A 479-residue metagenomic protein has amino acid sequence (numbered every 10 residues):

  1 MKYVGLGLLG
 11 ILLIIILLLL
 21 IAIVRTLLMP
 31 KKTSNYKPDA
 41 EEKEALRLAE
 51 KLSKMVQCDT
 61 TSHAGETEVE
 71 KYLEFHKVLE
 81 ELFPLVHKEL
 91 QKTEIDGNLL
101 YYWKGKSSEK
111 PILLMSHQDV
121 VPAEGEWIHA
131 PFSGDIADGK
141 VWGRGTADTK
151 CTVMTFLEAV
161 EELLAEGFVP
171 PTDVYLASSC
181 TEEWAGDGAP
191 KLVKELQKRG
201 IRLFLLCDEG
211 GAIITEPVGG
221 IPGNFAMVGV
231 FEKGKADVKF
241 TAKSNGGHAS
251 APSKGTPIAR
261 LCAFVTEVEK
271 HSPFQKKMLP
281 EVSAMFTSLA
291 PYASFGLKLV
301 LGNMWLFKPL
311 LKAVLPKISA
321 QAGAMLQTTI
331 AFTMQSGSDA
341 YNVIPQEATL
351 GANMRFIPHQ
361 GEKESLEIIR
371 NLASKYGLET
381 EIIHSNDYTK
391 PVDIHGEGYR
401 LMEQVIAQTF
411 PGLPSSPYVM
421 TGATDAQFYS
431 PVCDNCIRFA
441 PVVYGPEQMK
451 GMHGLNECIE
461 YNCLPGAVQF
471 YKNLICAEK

Functional and structural regions predicted by a protein language model:
M1-L13: Feature marks short, highly hydrophobic, charge-poor N-terminal signal-anchor/signal peptide-like helices that anchor
L12-R144, A165-P170: Acidic/His- and Gly-rich active-site-bordering loop/insert found across diverse amide/peptide-bond hydrolases
K92, Y102, S107, I214-T215 (+5 more regions): An extended, acidic, His-containing surface patch that forms the Zn2+-binding/catalytic region of metallohydrolases
Q118-D119, V268-P273, R370-L378: A common structural junction motif
V141, A147-M227: Acidic/histidine-rich catalytic neighborhood of metal-dependent amide-processing enzymes
K191-E195, S250-P273: A short core secondary-structure module
F231, P252-K254, G323, A340-P345: Short, solvent-exposed beta-strand/turn "edge" segments of beta-rich domains on protein surfaces
G255, S365-A373: Short amphipathic alpha-helices in soluble, non-transmembrane regions that often serve as interface/regulatory elements
